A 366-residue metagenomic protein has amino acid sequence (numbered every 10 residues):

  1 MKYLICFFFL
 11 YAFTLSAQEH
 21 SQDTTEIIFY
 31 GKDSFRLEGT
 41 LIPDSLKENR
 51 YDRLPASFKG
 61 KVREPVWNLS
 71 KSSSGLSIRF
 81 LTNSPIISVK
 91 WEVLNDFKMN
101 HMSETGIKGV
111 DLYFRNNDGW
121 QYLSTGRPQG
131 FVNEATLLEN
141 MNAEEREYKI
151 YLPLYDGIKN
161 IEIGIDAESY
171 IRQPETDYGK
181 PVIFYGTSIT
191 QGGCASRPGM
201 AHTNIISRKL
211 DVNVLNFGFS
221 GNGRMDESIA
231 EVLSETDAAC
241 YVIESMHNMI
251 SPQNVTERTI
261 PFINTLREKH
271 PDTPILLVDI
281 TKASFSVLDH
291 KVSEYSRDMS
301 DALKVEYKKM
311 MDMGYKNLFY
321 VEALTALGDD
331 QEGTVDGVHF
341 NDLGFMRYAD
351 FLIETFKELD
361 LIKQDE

Functional and structural regions predicted by a protein language model:
M1-L4: Positively charged n-region of N-terminal signal peptides that target proteins for export
C6, T14-P181, K357-E366: N-terminal secretory targeting modules
G179-T203: Catalytic nucleophile-elbow at a beta strand-turn-alpha helix junction centered on a G-D-S/GDSL motif, marking
T203-N216, K308: Short helix-loop-beta junction
I206, G223-P261, T265-K269, I280-V287: Oxyanion-hole/transition-state-stabilizing segment in secreted/luminal serine hydrolases and related acyltransferases
A283-V321: Substrate-gating cap/lid alpha-helix
V335-E366: Histidine-centered active-site loop/cap adjacent to the catalytic His in serine esterases/O-acetyl transfer systems
